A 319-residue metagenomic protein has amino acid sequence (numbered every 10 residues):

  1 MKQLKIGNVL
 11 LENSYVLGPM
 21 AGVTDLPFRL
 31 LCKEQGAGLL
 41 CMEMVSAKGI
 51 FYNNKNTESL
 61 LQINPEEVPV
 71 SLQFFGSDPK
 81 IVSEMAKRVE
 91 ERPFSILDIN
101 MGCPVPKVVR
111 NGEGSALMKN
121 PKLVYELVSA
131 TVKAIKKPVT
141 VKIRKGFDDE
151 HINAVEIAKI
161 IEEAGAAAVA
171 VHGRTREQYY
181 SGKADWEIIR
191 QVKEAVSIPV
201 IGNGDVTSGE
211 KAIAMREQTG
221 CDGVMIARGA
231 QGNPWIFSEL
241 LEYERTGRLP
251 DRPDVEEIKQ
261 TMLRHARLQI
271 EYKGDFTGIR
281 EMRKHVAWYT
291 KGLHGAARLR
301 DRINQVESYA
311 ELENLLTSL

Functional and structural regions predicted by a protein language model:
M1-K5, M20-S95: Glycine-rich, positively charged N-terminal anion/phosphate-binding segment
M1-Q3, L11, Y15, A21 (+6 more regions): Alpha/beta catalytic cores of nucleotide-metabolism and tRNA/nucleoside-modifying enzymes
L4-V16, I50-V70, C103, V108-N111 (+2 more regions): N-terminal small/glycine-rich loop or linker at the start of catalytic domains across soluble metabolic enzymes
Y15-P19, L40-M42, V70-F74, L97 (+4 more regions): Hydrophobic faces of well-ordered beta-strands that scaffold small-molecule active sites in alpha/beta enzyme cores
M20, V45-A47, F75-S77, G102-P104 (+4 more regions): Active-site beta-loop-alpha junctions enriched in small/polar residues
E34, S83-E113, K122-I198: Alpha/beta enzyme core
